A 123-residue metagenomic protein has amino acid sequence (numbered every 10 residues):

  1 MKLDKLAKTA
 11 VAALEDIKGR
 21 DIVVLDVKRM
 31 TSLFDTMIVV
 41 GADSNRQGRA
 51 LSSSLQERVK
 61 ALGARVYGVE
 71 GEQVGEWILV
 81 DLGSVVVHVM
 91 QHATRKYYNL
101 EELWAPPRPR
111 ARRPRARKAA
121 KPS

Functional and structural regions predicted by a protein language model:
M1-R29, D43-A50, E57, G71-E72 (+3 more regions): Long, contiguous binding/interaction regions
F34-T36: Short amphipathic alpha-helical segments
V39-G41: Short hydrophobic/aromatic beta-strand micro-patches that form the beta-sheet surface supporting nucleotide- or nucleic
S54-R58, L62: Conserved short hydrophobic interaction patches
A61-V69: Active-site phosphate-binding and catalytic loops of NTP-dependent enzymes
